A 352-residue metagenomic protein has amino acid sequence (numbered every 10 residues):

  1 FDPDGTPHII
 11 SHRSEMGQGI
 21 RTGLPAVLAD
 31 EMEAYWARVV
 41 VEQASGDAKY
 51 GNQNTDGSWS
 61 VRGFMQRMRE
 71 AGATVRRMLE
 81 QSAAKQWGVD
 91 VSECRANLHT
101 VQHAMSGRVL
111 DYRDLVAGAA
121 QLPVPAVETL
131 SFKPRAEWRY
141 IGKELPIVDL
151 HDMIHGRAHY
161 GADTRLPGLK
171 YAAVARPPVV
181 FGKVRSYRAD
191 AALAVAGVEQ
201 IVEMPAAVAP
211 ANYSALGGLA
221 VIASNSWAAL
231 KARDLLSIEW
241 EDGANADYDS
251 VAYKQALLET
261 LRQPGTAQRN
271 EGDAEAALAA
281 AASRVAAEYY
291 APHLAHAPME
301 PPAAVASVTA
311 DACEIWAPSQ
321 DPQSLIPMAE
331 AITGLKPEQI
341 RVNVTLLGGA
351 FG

Functional and structural regions predicted by a protein language model:
F1-G352: Structural alpha/beta core scaffold segments of enzyme domains
